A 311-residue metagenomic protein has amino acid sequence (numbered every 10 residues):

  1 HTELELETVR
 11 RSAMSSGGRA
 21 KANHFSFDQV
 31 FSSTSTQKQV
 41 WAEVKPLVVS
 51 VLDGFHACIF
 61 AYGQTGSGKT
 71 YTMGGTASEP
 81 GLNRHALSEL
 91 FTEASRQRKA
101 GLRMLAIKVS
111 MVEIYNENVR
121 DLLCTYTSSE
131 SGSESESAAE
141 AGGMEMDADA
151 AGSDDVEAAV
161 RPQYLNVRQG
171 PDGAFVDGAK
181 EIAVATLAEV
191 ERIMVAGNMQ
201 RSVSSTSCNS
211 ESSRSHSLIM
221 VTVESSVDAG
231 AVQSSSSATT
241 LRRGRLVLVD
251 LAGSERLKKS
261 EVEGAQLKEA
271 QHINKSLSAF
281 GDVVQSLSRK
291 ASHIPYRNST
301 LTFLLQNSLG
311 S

Functional and structural regions predicted by a protein language model:
H1-S67, G74-S311: P-loop NTPase "switch/coupling" elements that transmit nucleotide state to mechanical/effector output
